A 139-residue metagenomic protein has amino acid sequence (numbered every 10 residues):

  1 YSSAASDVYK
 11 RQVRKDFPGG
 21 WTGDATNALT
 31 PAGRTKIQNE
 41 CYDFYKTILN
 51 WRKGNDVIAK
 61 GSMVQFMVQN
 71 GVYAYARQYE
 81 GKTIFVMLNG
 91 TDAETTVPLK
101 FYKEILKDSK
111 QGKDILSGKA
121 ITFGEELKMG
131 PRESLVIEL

Functional and structural regions predicted by a protein language model:
Y1-Y9: Single conserved hydrophobic/aromatic residue that forms the stacking wall/gate of nucleotide- or nucleobase-binding
K10-R14, G130: Short, solvent-exposed loop/turn segments at the edges of secondary structure
R14-D16, G20-I84: Glycan-recognition and catalytic regions of carbohydrate-active enzymes
Q69-G71, A93, A120-F123, P131: Residues that act as N-cap/strand-start positions at coil-to-secondary-structure junctions
A74, I84-V86, T96, K128: General beta-strand recognition
M87-T91: Asparagine-centered strand-capping/turn motif at beta-strand->loop junctions
E94-S117: Beta-strand-rich binding/interaction modules
F123-L139: C-terminal beta-strand-rich structural cap/linker in extracellular carbohydrate-active enzymes
